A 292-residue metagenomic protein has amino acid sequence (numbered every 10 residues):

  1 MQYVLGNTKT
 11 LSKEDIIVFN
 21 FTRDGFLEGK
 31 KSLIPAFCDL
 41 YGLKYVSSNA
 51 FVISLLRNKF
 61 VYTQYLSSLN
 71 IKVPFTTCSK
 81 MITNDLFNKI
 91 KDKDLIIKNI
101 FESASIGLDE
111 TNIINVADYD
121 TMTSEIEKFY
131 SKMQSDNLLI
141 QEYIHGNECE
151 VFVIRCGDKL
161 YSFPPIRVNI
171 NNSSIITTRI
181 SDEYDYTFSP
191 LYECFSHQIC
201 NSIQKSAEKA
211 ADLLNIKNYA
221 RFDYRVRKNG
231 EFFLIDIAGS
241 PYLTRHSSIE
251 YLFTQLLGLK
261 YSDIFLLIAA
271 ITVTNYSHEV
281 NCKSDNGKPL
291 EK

Functional and structural regions predicted by a protein language model:
M1-F75: Conserved N-proximal alpha/beta basic substrate-recognition cap immediately N-terminal to, or forming the N-lobe
T8-S12, I53-L139, H145, Q204: Active-site nucleotide/adenylate-binding loops and adjacent lid/helix of ATP-dependent enzymes
V18, Y45, T76, I97 (+3 more regions): Generic preference for hydrophobic
R23-F26, I100-E102, S240: Short glycine-rich anion-binding loops that position phosphate/pyrophosphate groups of nucleotides and phosphorylated
A117-Q198, K205, K228-F233: Phosphate-binding site of ATP-dependent enzymes
E142-Y143, A211-N215: Short Gly/Pro-enriched turn/cap motifs at secondary-structure boundaries
H197-Q198, K217, V226-K292: C-terminal active-site "lid" helix and adjoining low-complexity regulatory extension at the edge of ATP-using catalytic
F222-Y224: Hydrophobic residue at the +6 position relative to the catalytic HRD Asp in the kinase catalytic loop
